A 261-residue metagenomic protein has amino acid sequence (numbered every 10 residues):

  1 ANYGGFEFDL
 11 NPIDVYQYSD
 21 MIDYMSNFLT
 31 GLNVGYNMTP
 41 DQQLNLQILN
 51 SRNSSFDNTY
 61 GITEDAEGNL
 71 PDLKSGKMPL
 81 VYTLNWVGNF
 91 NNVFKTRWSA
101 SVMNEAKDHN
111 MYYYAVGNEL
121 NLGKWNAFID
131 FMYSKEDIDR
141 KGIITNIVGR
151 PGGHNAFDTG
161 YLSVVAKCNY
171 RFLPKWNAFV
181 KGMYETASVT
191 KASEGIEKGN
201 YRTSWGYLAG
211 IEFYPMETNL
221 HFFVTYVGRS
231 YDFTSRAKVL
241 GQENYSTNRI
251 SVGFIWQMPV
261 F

Functional and structural regions predicted by a protein language model:
A1-F6, S51-S54, M103-K107, S134-I138 (+3 more regions): Structural signature of outer-membrane beta-barrel domains
A1-N53: Outer membrane beta-barrel
L32, Y82-L84, V116, A166 (+2 more regions): Membrane-embedded beta-strands of outer-membrane beta-barrel proteins, especially the hydrophobic/small aromatic
G35-M38, G88-F90, E119-L122, Y170 (+2 more regions): Residue-level signature of outer-membrane beta-barrel architecture
Q43, P79, L84-A192, G199: Detector for outer-membrane/organellar transmembrane beta-barrel domains, recognizing the amphipathic beta-strand
S55-G76, S134-F157, V189-N200, F233-S246: Solvent-exposed loop segments that connect transmembrane elements
N169-D232: C-terminal hydrophobic structural anchor segments that stabilize assembly/packing rather than catalytic chemistry
F213-P215, L220, Y226, N244-F261: Outer-membrane beta-barrel "beta-signal"
